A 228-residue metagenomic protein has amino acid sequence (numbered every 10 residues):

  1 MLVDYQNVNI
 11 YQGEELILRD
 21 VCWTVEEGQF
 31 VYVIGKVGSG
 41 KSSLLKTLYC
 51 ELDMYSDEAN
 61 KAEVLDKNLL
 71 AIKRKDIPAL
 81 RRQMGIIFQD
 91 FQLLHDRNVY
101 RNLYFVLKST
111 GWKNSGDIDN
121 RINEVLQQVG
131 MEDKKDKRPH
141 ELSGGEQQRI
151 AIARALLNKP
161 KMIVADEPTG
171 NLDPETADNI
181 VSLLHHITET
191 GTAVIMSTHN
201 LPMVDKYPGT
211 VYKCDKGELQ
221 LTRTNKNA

Functional and structural regions predicted by a protein language model:
Y49: Helix-to-loop junction immediately C-terminal to a conserved catalytic motif
L69-G85, E189: ABC ATPase NBD coupling module
R97-F105: Short coil-to-helix segment of the ABC ATPase nucleotide-binding domain corresponding to the Q-loop/switch region
K137-H140, N158, T190: Conserved signature/switch motifs of ABC ATPase nucleotide-binding domains
R138-L142, E146-Q148: Conserved ABC ATPase signature
I163-D166: Catalytic Walker B motif of ABC-type/P-loop ATPase nucleotide-binding domains
P174-T176: Helix N-cap at the start of a conserved alpha-helix in ABC-type nucleotide-binding domains
